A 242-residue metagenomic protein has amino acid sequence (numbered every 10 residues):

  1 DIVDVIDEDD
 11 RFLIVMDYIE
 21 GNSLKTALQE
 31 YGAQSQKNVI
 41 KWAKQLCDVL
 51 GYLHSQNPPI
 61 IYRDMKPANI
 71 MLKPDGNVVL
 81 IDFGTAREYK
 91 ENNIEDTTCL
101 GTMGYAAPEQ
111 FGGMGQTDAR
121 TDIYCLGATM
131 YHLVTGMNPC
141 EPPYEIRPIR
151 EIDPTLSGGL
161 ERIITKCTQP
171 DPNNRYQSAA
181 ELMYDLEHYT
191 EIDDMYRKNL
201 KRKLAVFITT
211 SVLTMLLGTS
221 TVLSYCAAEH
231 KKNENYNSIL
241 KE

Functional and structural regions predicted by a protein language model:
V5: Activation-segment/catalytic-loop signature of the eukaryotic protein kinase fold
D9-S23: Conserved short submotifs of the Hanks-type protein kinase catalytic core that shape the nucleotide-binding pocket
L24-Q34: AlphaC helix of the protein kinase catalytic domain
W42-A43: Activation segment signature within eukaryotic-like protein kinase domains
D48-I60: Protein kinase catalytic-loop region centered on the HRD/HxD motif
L72-G76: Activation-loop N-terminal segment of eukaryotic-like protein kinases
G101-E191: C-terminal lobe helix-coil module of Hanks-type protein kinase domains
